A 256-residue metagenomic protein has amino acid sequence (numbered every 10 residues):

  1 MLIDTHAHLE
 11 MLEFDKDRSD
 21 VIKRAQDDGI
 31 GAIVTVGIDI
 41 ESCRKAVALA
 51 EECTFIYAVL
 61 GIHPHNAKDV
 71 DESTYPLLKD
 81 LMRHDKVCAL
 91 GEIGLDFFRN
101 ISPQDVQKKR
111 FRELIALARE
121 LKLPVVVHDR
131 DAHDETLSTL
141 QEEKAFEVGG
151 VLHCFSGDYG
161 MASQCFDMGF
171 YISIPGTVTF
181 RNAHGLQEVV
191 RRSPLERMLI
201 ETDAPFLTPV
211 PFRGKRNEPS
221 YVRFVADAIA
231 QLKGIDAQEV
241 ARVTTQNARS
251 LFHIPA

Functional and structural regions predicted by a protein language model:
M1-A256: Mid-domain alpha/beta scaffold segments of enzyme catalytic cores
